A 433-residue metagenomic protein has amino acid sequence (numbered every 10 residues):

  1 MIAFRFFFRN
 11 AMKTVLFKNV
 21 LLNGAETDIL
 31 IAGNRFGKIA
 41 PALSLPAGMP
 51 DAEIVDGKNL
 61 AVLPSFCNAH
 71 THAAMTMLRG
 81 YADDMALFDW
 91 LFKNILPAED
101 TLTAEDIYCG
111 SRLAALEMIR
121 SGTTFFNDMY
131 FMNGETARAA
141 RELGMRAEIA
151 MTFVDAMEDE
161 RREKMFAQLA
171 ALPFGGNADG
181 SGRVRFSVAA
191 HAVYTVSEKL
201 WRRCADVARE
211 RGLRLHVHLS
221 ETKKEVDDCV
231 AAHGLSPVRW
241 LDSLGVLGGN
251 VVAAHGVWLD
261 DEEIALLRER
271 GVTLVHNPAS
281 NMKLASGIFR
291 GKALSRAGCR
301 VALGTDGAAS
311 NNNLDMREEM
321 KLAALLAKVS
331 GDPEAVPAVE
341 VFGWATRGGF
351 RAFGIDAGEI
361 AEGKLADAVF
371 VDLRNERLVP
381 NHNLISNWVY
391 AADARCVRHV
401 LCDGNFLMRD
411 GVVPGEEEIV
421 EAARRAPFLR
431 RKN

Functional and structural regions predicted by a protein language model:
A3-T27, I31-G37, G48, A345-N433: Active-site microenvironment of metallo-dependent hydrolases
M12-N19, A47-W90, R112, L116-R120: Replace "His-x-His-based motif
V20, N34, N59, H70 (+13 more regions): Divalent metal-coordination and catalytic microenvironments
M77-C109, L116, L143-E158, L169 (+3 more regions): Active-site gating loops and adjacent loop-to-helix segments of metal-dependent hydrolytic enzymes
E135-V257: Metal-coordinating catalytic core of metallo-dependent amide/deamination hydrolases
G144-R146, A205-L213, V246-G249, L266-V275 (+2 more regions): Glycine-enriched alpha-helix->loop->beta-strand junction motifs that scaffold or abut catalytic
K223-L235, E263-R268, A285-L294, N311-L326 (+1 more regions): Histidine/acidic-residue-rich catalytic or RNA/ligand-binding cores of hydrolases and nuclease-related proteins
S243-N250, K292-N375, V389-A392: His/Asp/Glu-enriched, well-ordered alpha-helical/loop segment that forms or immediately abuts the divalent-metal
